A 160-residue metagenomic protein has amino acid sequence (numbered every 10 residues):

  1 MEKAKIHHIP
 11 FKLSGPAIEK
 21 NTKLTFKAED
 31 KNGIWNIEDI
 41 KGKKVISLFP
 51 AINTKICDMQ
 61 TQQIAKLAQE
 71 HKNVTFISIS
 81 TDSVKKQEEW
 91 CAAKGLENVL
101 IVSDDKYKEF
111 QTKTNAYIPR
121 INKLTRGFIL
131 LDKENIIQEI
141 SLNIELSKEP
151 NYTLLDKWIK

Functional and structural regions predicted by a protein language model:
M1-K160: Chalcogenol-based redox active-site neighborhoods
